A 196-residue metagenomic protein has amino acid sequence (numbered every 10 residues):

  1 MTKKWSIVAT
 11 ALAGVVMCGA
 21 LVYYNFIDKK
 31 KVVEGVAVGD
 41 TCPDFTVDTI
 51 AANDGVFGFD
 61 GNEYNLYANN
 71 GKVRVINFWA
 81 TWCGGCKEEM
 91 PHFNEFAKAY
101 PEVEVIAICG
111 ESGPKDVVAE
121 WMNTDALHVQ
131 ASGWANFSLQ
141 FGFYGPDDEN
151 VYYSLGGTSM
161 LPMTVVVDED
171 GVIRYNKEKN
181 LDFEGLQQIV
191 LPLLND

Functional and structural regions predicted by a protein language model:
M1-G55, Y175, N195-D196: N-terminal targeting signals for export/organelle localization
T46-R74: A short beta-strand-turn-helix
K72-R74, F78-W82, M160: Short pre-active-site segment immediately N-terminal to redox-active cysteine/selenocysteine motifs in thiol-based
F78-E95: Conserved redox-active cysteine motifs that mediate thiol-disulfide chemistry, especially di-cysteine Cys-X(1-2)-Cys
A107-E111, F143, K177: Residue-level recognition of beta-strand->loop/alpha-helix junctions
W121-E169: Short, internal strand/loop/helix patches that form the active-site neighborhood or redox-interaction surface
S159-D196: Thiol-/selenol-based redox modules, centered on thioredoxin-like and closely related oxidoreductase domains
